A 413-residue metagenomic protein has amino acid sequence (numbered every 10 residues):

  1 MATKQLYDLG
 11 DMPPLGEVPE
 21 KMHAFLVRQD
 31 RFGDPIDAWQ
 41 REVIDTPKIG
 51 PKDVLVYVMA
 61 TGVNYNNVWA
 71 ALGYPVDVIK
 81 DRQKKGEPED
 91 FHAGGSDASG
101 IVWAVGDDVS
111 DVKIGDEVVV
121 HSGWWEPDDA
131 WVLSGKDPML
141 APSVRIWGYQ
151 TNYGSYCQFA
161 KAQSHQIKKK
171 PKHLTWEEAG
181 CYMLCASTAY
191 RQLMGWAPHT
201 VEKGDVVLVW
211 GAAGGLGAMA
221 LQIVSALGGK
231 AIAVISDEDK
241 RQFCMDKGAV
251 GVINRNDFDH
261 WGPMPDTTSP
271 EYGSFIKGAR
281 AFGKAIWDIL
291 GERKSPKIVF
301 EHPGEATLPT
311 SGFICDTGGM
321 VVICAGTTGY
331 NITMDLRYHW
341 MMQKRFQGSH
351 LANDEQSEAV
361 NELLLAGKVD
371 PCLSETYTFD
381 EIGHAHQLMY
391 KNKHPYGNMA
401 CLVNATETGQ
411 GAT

Functional and structural regions predicted by a protein language model:
A2-L9, P14-E20, P309-G312, D354-T413: C-terminal hydrophobic helical "lid"/dimerization subdomain of Rossmann-like NAD(P)H-dependent oxidoreductases
D45-G62, P75-S134, P171: Glycine-rich beta-strand-centered segment in the early N-terminal region that forms part of a ligand/cofactor-binding
K84-K85, S96, G123-G211, F258-H260 (+1 more regions): NAD(P)H dinucleotide-binding glycine-rich loop of Rossmann-like/cofactor-binding domains, especially the beta1-alpha1
T188, G215-L216, A306-T307: Hydrophobic/small residue at the entry helix of a nucleotide-binding pocket
E202, C315-D316: Helix-to-beta-strand junctions that scaffold the AdoMet/dcAdoMet cofactor pocket in Class I SAM-dependent enzymes
G211-A212, P303: NAD(P)H cofactor-binding loop motif with strongest signal on the N-terminal glycine-rich segment
A226-A306: Adenosine-nucleotide cofactor-binding segment
W261-E292, Y330-T376, G383-Q387: C-terminal substrate-binding/catalytic core of Rossmann-like NAD(P)-dependent dehydrogenases/reductases
